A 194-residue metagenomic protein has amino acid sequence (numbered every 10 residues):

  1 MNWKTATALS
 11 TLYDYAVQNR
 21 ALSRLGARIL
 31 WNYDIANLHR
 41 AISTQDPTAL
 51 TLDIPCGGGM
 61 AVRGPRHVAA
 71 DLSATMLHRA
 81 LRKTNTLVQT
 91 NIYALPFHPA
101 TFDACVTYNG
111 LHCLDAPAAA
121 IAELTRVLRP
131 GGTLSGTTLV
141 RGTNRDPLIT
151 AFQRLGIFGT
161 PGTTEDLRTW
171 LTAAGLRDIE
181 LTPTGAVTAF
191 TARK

Functional and structural regions predicted by a protein language model:
M1-D46, M60-A61, M76-R79, L148-T150: Conserved class I S-adenosyl-L-methionine
L50-A94: Class I SAM-dependent methyltransferase SAM/SAH-binding core
Y93-C105: A short acidic, Gly/Pro-enriched loop at the edge of an enzyme's catalytic core that lines a small-molecule cofactor
A104-A116: A short SAM/SAH-binding and catalytic strip from SAM-dependent methyltransferases
A118-P130: A short glycine-rich, Lys/Arg-flanked "PGG" loop and its adjoining helix->strand segment in the class I
S135-F158: Conserved class I S-adenosyl-L-methionine
G159-A174, I179: Short alpha-helix
I179-K194: Core SAM-dependent methyltransferase catalytic element
